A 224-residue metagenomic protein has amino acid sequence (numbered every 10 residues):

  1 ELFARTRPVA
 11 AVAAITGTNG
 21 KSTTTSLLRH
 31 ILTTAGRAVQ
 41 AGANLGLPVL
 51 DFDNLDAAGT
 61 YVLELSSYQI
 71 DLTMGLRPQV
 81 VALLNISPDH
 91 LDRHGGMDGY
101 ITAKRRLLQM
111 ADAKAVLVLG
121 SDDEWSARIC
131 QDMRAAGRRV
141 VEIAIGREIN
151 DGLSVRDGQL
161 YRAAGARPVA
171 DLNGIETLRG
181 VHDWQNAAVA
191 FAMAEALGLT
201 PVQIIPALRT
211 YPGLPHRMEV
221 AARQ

Functional and structural regions predicted by a protein language model:
E1-S121, W125-R138: Phosphate-binding loop of NTP-binding sites
H94-I101, A136-Q224: Adenine nucleotide phosphate-binding catalytic loops in nucleotide-utilizing enzymes
